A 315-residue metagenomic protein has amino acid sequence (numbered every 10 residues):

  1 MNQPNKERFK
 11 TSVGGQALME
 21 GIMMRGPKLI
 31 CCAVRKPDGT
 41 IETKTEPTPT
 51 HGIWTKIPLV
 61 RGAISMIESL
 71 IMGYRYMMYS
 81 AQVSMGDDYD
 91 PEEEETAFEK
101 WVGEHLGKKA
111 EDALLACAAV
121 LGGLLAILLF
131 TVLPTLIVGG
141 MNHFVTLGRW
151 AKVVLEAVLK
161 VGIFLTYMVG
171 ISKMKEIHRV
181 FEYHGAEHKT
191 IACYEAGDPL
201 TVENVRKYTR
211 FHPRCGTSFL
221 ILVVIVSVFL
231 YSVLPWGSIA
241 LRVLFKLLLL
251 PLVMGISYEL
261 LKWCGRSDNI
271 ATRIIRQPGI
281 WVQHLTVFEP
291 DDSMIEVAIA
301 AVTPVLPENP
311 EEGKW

Functional and structural regions predicted by a protein language model:
M1-E93: Divalent-cation
N2-V13, A17, E99-L136, G140-F144: Cytosolic-side membrane-entry/anchor segment at the start of a transmembrane helix
Q3-G14, L18, I22-M24, W150-S218 (+2 more regions): Polar-ligand-bearing catalytic/cofactor-coordination segments of membrane-embedded or membrane-tethered inner-membrane
G73, S80, F130, P134 (+7 more regions): Alpha-helical transmembrane segments of polytopic integral membrane proteins, especially the permease/helical cores
K100-K109, L136-L155, L234-L244, W263-R273 (+1 more regions): Membrane interface segments of multi-pass transport proteins and intramembrane proteases
A110-L128, Y208-V233: Transmembrane alpha-helical segments and their cytosolic interface motifs in multi-pass membrane proteins
L114, A118-G122, A126, A151-L159 (+5 more regions): Alpha-helical transmembrane segments of integral membrane proteins
G122-L147, V223-L247, P251-M254, Y258: Juxtamembrane "helix exit" motif at the C-terminal ends of alpha-helical transmembrane segments in multi-pass membrane
